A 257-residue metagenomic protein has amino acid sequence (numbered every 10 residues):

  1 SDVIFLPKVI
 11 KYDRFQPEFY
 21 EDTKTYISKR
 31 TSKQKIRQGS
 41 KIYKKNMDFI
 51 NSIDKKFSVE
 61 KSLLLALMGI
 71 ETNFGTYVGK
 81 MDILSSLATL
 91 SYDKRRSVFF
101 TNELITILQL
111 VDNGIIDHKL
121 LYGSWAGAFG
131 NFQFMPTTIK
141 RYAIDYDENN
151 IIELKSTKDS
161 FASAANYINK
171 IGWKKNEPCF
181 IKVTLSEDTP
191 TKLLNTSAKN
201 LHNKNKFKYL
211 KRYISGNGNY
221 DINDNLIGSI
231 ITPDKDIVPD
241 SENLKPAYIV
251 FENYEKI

Functional and structural regions predicted by a protein language model:
S1-G123, G127, T137-I257: Cell-wall glycan-active module
Q133: Functionally critical loop-and-helix segments that line ligand-binding/catalytic clefts of soluble enzyme domains
